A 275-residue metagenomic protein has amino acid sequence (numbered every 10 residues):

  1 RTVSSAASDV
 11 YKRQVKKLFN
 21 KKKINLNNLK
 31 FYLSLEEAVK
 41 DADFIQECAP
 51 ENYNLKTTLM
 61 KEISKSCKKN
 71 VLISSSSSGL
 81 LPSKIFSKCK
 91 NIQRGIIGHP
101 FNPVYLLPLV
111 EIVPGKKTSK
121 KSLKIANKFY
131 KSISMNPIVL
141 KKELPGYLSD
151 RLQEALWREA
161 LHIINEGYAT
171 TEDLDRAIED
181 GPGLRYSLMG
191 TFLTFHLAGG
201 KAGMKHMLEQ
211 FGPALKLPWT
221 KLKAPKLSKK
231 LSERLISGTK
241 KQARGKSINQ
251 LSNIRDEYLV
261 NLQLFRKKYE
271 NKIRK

Functional and structural regions predicted by a protein language model:
R1-A7, Y11: Single conserved hydrophobic/aromatic residue that forms the stacking wall/gate of nucleotide- or nucleobase-binding
S8, V15, I63, I85-F86: Hydrophobic packing residues within well-ordered alpha-helices of enzyme cores
K16, S149, Q153-E159: Structural/interface elements that position substrates and couple domains in central-metabolism enzymes
K17-L72, L80: Rossmann-like NAD(P)-binding element
K40, P103-V113, M189-G190, L215-K216: Acidic/polar active-site rim loop that often engages polyanionic ligands
S74-K142, G146-D150: Rossmann-fold dinucleotide-binding core
K124, M135-K141, E166, T171-K275: NAD(P)-dependent Rossmann-like dehydrogenase/reductase catalytic/cofactor-binding core
